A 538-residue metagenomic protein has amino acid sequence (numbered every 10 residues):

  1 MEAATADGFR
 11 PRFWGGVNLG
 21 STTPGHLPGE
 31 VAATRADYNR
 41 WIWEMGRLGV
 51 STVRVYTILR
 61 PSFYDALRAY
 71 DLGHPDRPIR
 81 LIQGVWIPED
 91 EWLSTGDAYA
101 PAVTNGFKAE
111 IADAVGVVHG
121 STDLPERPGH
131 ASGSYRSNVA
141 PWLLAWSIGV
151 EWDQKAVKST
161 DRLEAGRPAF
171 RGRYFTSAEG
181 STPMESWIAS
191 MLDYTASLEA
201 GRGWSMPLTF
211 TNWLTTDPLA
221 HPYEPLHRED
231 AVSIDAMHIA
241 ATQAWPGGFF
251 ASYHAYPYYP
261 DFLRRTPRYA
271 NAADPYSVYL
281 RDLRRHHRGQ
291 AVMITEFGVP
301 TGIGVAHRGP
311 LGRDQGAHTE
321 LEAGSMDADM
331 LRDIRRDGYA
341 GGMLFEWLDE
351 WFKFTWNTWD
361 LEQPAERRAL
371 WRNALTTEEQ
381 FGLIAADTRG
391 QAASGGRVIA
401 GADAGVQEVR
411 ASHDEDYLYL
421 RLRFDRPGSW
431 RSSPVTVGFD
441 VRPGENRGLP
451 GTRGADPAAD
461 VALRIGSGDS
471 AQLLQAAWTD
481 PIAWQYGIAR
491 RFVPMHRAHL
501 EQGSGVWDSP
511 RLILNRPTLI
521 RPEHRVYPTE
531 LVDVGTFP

Functional and structural regions predicted by a protein language model:
M1-L72: Active-site-adjacent substrate/metal-binding segments within catalytic domains of carbohydrate-active enzymes
L27-M45, L226-T242, L321-D333: Short, acidic/polar
A32, R54-D65, T215-L219, P225 (+3 more regions): Acidic-and-aromatic substrate-binding clefts and catalytic sites of carbohydrate-active enzymes
P88-E89, L93, D97-Y99, D113-T182 (+1 more regions): Active-site groove signature of glycoside hydrolases
A102, G106, S159-S186, G304-T319: A solvent-exposed, charged loop/short amphipathic helix patch at secondary-structure junctions
G203, H221-L311: Glycoside hydrolase catalytic-domain groove-lining segments
G309-G312, E322, D333-D414: Aromatic-rich peripheral "rim/lid" segments of glycoside hydrolase catalytic domains that contact and position glycan
R389-P538: Surface-exposed extracytoplasmic segments
